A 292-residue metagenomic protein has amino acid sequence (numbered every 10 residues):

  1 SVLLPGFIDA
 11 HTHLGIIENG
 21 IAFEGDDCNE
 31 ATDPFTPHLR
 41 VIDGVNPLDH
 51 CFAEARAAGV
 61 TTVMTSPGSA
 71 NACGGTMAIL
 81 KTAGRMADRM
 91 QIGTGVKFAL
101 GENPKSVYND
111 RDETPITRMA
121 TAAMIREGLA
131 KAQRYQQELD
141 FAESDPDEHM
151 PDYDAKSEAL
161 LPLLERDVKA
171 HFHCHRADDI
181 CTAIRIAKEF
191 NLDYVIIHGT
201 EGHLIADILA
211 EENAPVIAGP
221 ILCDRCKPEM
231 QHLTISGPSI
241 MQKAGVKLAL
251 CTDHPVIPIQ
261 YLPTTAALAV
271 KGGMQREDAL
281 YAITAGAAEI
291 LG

Functional and structural regions predicted by a protein language model:
S1-P67, N71: Metal-associated gating/positioning segment near the N- to mid-region
D9, T61-T65, H171-H173, A183 (+4 more regions): Structural recognition of the beta-strand scaffold that forms the well-ordered cores of secreted hydrolase catalytic
N19-G20, D26-L39, K169, A210 (+2 more regions): His/Asp/Glu-enriched, well-ordered alpha-helical/loop segment that forms or immediately abuts the divalent-metal
L48-C51, R56-Y194: Polyanionic/metal-chelating signatures
P151-Y153, F172-R176, I197-T200, K227-I235: A general structural motif
E201-E211: Active-site-adjacent beta->alpha loops and helix N-cap segments on the catalytic face of soluble alpha/beta enzymes
